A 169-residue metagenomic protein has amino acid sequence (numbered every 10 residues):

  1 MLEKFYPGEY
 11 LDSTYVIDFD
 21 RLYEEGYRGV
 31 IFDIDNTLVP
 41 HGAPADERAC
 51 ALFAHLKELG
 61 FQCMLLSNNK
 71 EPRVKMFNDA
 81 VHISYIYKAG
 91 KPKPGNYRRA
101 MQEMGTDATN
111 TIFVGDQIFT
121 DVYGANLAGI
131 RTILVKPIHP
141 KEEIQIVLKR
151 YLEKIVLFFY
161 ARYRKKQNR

Functional and structural regions predicted by a protein language model:
L2-F32, G42-A43, E47-F61, L66 (+1 more regions): Asp-based, Mg2+/Mn2+-dependent phosphohydrolase catalytic module
